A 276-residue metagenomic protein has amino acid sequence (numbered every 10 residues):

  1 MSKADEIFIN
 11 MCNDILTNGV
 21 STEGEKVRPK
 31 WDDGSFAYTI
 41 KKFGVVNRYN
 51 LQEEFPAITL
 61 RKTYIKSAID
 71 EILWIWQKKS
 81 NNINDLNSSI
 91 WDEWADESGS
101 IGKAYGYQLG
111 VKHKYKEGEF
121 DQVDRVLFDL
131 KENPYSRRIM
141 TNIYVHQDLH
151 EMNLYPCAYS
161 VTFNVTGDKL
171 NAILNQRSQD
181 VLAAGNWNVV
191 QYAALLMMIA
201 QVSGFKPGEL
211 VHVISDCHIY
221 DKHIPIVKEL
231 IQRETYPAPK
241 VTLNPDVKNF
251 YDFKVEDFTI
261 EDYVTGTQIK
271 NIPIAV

Functional and structural regions predicted by a protein language model:
M1-V276: Terminal, non-catalytic protein-protein interaction segments that mediate quaternary/complex assembly
